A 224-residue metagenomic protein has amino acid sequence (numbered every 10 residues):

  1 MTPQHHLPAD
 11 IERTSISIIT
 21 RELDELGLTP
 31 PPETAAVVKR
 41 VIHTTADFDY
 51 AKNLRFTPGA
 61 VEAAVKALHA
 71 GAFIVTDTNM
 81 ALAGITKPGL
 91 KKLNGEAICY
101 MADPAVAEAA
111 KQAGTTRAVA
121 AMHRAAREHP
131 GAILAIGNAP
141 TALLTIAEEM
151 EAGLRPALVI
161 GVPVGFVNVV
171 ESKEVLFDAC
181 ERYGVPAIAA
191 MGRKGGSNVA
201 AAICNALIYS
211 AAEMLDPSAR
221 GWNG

Functional and structural regions predicted by a protein language model:
M1-P31: Charged, compositionally biased N-terminal leader segments and the immediate start of the first structured element
I18-T29, T44-F48, A67-G71, P88 (+4 more regions): Change "in soluble alpha/beta enzymes" to "in soluble alpha/beta proteins
K52-A67: A short, well-structured juxtamembrane/interface segment
D77, V159-G161, I203: Buried hydrophobic positions in well-ordered alpha/beta secondary-structure cores of metabolic enzymes
A81-G84, P140-I146, F166-V170, G196-A200: Short glycine/serine/threonine-rich phosphate/pyrophosphate-binding segments that cradle anionic phosphate groups
L90-H129: Long, charge-dense
E128, A142-V159, N168-E171, L176-D178: Feature captures the catalytic cores and cofactor-binding loops of soluble hydro-lyases/lyases that act on carboxylate
V167-G224: C-terminal functional extensions of proteins
